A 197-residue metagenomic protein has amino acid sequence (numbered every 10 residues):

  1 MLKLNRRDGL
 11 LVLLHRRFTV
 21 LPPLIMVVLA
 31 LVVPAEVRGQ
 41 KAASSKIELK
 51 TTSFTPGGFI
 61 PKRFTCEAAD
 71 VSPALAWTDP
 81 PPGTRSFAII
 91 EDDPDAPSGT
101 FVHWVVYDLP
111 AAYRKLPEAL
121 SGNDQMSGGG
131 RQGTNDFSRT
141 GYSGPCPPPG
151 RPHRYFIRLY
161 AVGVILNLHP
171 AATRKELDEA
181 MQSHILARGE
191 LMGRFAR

Functional and structural regions predicted by a protein language model:
M1-R16: N-terminal secretory signal peptides that target proteins for export/translocation
R6, P23-L24, G122, G128: Compositionally biased regions
L11-V12, V20-P22, A43, D108: Intrinsically disordered, low-complexity segments enriched in polar/charged small residues
L14-R16, L24, F64, R151: Residue-level recognition of conserved structural "scaffold" positions that shape functional pockets and channels
R16-F18, W104: Hydrophobic alpha-helical segments, especially transmembrane helices and their immediate juxtamembrane helical caps
T19-V32: Bacterial N-terminal signal peptides
A35-R197: N-terminus-centered regions that define maturation/targeting leaders and the start of the first functional domain
